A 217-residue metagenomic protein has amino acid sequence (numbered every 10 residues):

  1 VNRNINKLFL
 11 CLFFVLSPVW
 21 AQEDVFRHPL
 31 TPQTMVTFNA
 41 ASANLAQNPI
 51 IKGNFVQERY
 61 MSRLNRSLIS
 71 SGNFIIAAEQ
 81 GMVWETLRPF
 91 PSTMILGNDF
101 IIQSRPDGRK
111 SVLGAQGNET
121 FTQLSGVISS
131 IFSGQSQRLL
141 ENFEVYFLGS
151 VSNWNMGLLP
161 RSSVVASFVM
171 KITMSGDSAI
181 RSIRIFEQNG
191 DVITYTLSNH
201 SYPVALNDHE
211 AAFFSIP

Functional and structural regions predicted by a protein language model:
V1-F9: Bacterial N-terminal signal peptides that target proteins for export
F9-S17: Bacterial N-terminal signal peptides
W20-N54, Y60-N65, A212-P217: N-terminal leader/targeting segments and the immediate start of mature chains
D24, N73-T122, I193: An acidic-aromatic
D24-F26, N44-Q47, N54, R59 (+3 more regions): Flexible, processing/modification-adjacent segments and terminal tails in exported/periplasmic/extracellular proteins
G53-F55, I69-S71, I185, L197: Extended beta-sheet lipid-handling architectures
F55, M82-T86, I101-S104, M156-L158 (+1 more regions): Short hydrophobic/aromatic-rich beta-strand segments that constitute the beta-sheet cores of beta-sandwich/beta-barrel
S136-P217: Gly/Pro-enriched, hydrophobic low-complexity segments that function as extracytoplasmic propeptides/linkers
